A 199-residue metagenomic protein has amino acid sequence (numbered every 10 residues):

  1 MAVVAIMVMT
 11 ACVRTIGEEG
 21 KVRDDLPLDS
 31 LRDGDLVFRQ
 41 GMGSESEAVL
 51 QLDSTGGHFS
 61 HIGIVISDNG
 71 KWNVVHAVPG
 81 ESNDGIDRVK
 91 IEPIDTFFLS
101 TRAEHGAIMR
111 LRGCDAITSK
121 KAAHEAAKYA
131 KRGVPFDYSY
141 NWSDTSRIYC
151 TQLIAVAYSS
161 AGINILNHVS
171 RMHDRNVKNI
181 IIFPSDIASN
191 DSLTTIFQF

Functional and structural regions predicted by a protein language model:
M1-V3: Sec-dependent signal peptide recognition, specifically the positively charged N-region followed immediately by
T10-A11: C-terminal motif of bacterial Sec signal peptides marking the signal peptidase cleavage site
I16-D29: Mixed-charge, Lys/Arg-rich low-complexity intrinsically disordered regions
D33-V37: Loop/turn positions that initiate beta-strands
R39-R110, P135-I148: Glycine-rich catalytic cores of cysteine/serine-nucleophile enzymes that process amide/ester linkages in cell-envelope
S67, A127, K131, A155-I163: Sec-exported extracytoplasmic/periplasmic mature domains
T118-A126, S146, C150-L153: Stable alpha-helical elements in mature extracytoplasmic
Y138-F199: Activation targets extended, charge/polar-rich intrinsically disordered C-terminal tails
